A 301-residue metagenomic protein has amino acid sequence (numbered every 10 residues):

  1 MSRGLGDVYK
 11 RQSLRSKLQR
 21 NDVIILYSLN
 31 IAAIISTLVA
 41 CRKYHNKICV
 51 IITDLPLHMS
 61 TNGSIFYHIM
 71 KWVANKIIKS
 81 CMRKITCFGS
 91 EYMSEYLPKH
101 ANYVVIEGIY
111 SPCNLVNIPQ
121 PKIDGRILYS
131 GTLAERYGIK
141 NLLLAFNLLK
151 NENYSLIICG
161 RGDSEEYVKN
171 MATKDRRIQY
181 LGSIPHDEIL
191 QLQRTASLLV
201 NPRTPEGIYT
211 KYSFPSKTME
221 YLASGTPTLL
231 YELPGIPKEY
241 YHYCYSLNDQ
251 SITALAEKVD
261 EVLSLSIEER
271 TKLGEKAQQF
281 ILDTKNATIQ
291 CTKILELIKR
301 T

Functional and structural regions predicted by a protein language model:
M1-Q12: Single conserved hydrophobic/aromatic residue that forms the stacking wall/gate of nucleotide- or nucleobase-binding
S13-A33, H45-C49: Short N-terminal targeting/anchoring amphipathic segment
R15, I34-I35, V39-K43, V50-P56 (+2 more regions): Membrane-proximal helix-turn-helix segments that form the acceptor-binding/catalytic region of lipid-linked
T86, N117-Y137, L142-F146, L156-I157: Conserved donor-binding/catalytic core segment of Leloir-type glycosyltransferases
E166-Q191, L198: Nucleotide-activated donor-binding/catalytic signature segment of Leloir-type glycosyltransferases, i.e., the conserved
Q193-Y212, T226: Acidic donor-binding loop of glycosyltransferase active sites
H242-T253, E261-I267: Conserved acidic donor-binding segment of nucleotide-sugar-dependent glycosyltransferases
Q250, S264-K299: A charged, aromatic-enriched C-terminal amphipathic alpha-helix characteristic of glycosyltransferases across folds
